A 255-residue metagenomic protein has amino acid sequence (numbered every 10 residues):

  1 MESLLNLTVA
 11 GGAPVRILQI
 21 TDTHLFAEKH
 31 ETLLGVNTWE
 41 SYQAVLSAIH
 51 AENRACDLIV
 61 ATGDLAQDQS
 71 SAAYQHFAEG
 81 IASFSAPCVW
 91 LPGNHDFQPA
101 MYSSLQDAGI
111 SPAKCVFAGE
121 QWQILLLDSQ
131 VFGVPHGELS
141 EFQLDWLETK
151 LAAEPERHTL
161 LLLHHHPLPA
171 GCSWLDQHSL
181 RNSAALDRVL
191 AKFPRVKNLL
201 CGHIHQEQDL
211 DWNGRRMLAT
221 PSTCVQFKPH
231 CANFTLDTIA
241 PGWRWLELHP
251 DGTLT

Functional and structural regions predicted by a protein language model:
M1-H76, G80, A170: N-terminal active-site segment of His-dependent metallophosphoesterases
E2-L4, V189, Q208-T255: Binuclear metal-dependent phosphoesterase catalytic core
E2-L5, A44-V45, A100-C115, D145-L147: Alpha-helical scaffolding within the catalytic cores of extracellular/periplasmic polymer-degrading hydrolases
P14-A27, W122-V131, L160-L162, R215-P221: Active-site-proximal beta-strand elements of phosphoester/diester hydrolases
T21-S41, A66-Q67, F97-I110, F132-E141 (+1 more regions): Acidic/histidine-rich helix-loop elements that form or flank divalent-metal/phosphate-binding sites at the catalytic
D22, G63-D64, G93, H164 (+2 more regions): Active-site glycine-centered loops adjacent to acidic/histidine catalytic or metal-binding residues that shape
K29, A61-A82, F97-I110, C172-W174 (+1 more regions): Metal-dependent catalytic neighborhoods of phosphoester/phosphodiester hydrolases
V45-L58, H136-R216, G252-L254: His/acidic metal-ligating clusters that form di-metal
